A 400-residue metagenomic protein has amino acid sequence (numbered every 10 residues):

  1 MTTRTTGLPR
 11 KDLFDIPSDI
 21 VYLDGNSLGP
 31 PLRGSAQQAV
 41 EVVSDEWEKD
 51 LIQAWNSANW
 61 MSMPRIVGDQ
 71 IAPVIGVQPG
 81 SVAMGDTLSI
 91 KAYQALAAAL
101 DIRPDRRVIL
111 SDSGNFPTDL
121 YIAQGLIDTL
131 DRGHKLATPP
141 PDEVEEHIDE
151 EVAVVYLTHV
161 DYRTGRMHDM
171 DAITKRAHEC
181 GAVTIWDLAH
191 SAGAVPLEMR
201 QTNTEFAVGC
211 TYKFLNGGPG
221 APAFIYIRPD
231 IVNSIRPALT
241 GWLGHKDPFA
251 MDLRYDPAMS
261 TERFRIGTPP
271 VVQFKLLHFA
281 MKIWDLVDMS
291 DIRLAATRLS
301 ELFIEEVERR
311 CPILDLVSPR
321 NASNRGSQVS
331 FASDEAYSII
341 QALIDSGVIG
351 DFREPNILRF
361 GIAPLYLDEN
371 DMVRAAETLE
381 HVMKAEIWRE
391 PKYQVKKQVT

Functional and structural regions predicted by a protein language model:
M1-T400: Pyridoxal 5′-phosphate
